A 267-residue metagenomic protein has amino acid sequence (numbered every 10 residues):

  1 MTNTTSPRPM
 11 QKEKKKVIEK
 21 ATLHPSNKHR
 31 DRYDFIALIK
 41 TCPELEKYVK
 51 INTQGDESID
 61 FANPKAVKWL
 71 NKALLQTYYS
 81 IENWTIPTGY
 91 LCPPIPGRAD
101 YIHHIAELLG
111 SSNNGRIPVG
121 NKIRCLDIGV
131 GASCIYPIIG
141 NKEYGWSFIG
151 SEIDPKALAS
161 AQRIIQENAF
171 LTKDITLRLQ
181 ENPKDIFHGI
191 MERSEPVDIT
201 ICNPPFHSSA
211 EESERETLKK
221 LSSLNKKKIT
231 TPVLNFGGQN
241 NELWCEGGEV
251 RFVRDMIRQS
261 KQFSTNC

Functional and structural regions predicted by a protein language model:
T2-C92: N-terminal auxiliary segments of SAM/dcSAM-dependent transferases
N63-A66, P93-D100, C245-V253: Phosphate/oxyanion-binding active-site loops and adjacent basic polyanion-contact surfaces
A73-Y78, P96-R124: Conserved alpha-helix/loop element of class I SAM-dependent methyltransferases that forms part of the SAM/SAH-binding
Y90, R124-V130, R178-L179, T200-I201: Extended hydrophobic secondary-structure segments that form protein cores and membrane-embedded regions
Y101-I105, P137-G140, M256: Buried hydrophobic packing segments
P118-G131, I149: Conserved class I S-adenosyl-L-methionine
A132-W146: Conserved SAM-binding loop of SAM-dependent methyltransferases across substrates and taxa, primarily the Class I
I153-P155, Q162-R163, E167-C267: S-adenosylmethionine
